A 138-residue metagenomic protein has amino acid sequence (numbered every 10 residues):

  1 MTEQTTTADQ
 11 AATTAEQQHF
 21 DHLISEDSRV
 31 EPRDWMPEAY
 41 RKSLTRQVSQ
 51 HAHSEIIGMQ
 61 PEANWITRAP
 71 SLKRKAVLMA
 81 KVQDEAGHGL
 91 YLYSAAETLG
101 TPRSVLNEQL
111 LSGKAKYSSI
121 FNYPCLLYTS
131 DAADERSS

Functional and structural regions predicted by a protein language model:
M1-M79, Q83, Y93-S119, Y123-L126: Terminal targeting/low-complexity segments that flank the catalytic cores of oxidoreductases
Y128-S138: Single conserved hydrophobic/aromatic residue that forms the stacking wall/gate of nucleotide- or nucleobase-binding
